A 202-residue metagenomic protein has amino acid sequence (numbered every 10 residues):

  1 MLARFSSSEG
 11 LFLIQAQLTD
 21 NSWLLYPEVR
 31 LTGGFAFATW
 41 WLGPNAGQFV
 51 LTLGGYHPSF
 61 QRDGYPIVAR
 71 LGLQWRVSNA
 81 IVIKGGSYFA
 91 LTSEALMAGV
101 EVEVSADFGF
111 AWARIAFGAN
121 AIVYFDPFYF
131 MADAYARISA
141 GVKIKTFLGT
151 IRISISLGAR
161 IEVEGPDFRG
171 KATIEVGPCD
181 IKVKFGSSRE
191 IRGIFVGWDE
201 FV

Functional and structural regions predicted by a protein language model:
M1-V202: Extended assembly/interaction regions that build large supramolecular complexes
